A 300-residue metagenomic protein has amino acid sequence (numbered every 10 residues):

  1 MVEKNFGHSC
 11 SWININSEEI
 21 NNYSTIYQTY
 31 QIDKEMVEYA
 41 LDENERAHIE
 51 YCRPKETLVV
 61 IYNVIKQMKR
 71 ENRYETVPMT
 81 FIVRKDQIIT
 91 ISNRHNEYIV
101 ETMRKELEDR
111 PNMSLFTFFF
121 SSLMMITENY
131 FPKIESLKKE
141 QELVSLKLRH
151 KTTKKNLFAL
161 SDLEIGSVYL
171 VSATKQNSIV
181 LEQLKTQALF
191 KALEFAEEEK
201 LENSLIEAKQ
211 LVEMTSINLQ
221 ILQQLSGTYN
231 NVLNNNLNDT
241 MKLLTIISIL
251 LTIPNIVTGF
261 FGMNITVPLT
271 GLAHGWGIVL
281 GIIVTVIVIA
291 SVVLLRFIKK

Functional and structural regions predicted by a protein language model:
M1-T186, A192-L193, N203, Q210 (+2 more regions): Peripheral, non-transmembrane regulatory/ligand-interaction domains of membrane transport proteins
Q28, K209-K300: Hydrophobic alpha-helical transmembrane segments and their immediately adjacent juxtamembrane loops
Q141, S178-L181, K185-A188, L222 (+3 more regions): Hydrophobic helical segment of the DHp/HisKA dimerization and phosphotransfer domain in two-component histidine
